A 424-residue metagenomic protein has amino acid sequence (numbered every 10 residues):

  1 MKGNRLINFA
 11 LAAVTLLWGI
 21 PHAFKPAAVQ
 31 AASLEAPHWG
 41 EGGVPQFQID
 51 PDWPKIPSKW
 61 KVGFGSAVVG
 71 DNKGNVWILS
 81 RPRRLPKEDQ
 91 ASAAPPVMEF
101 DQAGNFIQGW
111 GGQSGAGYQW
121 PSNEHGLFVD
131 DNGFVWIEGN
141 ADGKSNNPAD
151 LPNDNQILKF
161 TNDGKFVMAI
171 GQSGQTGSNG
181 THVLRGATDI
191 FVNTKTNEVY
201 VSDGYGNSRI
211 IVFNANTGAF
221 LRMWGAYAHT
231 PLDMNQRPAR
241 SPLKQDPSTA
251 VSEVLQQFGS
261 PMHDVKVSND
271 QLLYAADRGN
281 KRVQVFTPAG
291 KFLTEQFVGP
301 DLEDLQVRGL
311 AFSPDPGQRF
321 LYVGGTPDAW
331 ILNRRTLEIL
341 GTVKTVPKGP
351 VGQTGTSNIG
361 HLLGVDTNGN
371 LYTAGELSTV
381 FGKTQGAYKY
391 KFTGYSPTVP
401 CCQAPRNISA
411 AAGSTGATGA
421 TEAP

Functional and structural regions predicted by a protein language model:
M1-N4: N-terminal secretory signal peptides that target proteins for export/translocation
N8-H22: Bacterial N-terminal signal peptides
W18-G413, A423-P424: Eukaryotic scaffold repeat domains enriched in small/polar residues
G416-G419: Long, low-complexity intrinsically disordered regions of secretory-pathway proteins
